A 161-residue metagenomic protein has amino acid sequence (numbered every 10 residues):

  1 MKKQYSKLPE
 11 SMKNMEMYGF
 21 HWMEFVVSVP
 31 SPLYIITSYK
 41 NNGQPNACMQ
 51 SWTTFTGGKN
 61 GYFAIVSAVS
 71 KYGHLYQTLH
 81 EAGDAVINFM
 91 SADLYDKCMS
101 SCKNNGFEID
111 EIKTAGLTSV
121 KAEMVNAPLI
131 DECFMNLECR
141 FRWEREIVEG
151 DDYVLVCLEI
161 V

Functional and structural regions predicted by a protein language model:
M1-N46, T53-V161: Active-site-proximal mixed secondary-structure blocks
